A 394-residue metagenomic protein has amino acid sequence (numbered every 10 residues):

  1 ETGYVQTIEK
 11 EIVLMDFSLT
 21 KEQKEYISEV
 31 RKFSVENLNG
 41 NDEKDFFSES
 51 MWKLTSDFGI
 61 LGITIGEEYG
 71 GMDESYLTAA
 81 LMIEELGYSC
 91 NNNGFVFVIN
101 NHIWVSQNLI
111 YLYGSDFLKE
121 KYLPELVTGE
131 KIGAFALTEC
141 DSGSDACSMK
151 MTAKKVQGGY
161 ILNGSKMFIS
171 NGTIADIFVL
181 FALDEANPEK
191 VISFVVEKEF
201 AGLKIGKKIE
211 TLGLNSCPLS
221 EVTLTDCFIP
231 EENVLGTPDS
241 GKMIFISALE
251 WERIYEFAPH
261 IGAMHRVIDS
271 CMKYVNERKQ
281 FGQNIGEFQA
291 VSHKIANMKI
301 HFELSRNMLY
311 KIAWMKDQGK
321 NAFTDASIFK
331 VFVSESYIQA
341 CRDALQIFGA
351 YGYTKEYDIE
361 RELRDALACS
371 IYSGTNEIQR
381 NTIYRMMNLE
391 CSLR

Functional and structural regions predicted by a protein language model:
G3-N93, I99-N101, Y113-L118, E125-E130 (+3 more regions): Alpha-helical interface subdomain recognition
E74-S75, D145-C147, N171-A175, E189-K190 (+1 more regions): Short glycine/proline-enriched turns and hinge-like loops at secondary-structure junctions
I99, D141-S144, F168-N171, L183-E185 (+1 more regions): Short Gly/Pro-enriched turn/cap motifs at secondary-structure boundaries
G129-L137: A short, Trp-centered hydrophobic/proline-enriched beta-strand micro-motif
A134, K150-T152, I177-F181, S193-V195 (+2 more regions): Conserved hydrophobic/aromatic beta-strand scaffold that supports enzyme active sites
S148, E199-P230: Flexible, small-/acidic-enriched active-site or ligand-binding loops
N163-I205: A short core secondary-structure module
T223-S247: A short, charged helix-loop
